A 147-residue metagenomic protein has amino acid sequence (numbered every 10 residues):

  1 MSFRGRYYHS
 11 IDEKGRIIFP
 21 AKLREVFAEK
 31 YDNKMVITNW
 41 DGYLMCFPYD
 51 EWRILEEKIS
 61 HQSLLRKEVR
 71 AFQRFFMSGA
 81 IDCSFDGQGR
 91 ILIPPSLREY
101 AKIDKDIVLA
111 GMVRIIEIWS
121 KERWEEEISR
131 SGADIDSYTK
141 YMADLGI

Functional and structural regions predicted by a protein language model:
S2-M45: A positional/architectural concept
G15-F19, G89-I93, I116-I118: Short, structured motif recognition centered on aromatic/hydrophobic residues
A21, Y49, P95-L97, K121: Residues immediately flanking
E25, W52-I54, E99, W124-E125: Short, surface-exposed beta-strand-loop junctions and turns on beta-sheet-rich folds
E29-L44, A80, K102-W119: A short beta-strand-loop micro-motif that forms or neighbors metal/cofactor- and ligand-binding patches at active-site
M45, Y49-C83: Helix-adjacent hinge/juxtasegments
I81-D104: Beta-rich strand-turn-strand
E99-I147: A generic hydrophobic-segment detector
